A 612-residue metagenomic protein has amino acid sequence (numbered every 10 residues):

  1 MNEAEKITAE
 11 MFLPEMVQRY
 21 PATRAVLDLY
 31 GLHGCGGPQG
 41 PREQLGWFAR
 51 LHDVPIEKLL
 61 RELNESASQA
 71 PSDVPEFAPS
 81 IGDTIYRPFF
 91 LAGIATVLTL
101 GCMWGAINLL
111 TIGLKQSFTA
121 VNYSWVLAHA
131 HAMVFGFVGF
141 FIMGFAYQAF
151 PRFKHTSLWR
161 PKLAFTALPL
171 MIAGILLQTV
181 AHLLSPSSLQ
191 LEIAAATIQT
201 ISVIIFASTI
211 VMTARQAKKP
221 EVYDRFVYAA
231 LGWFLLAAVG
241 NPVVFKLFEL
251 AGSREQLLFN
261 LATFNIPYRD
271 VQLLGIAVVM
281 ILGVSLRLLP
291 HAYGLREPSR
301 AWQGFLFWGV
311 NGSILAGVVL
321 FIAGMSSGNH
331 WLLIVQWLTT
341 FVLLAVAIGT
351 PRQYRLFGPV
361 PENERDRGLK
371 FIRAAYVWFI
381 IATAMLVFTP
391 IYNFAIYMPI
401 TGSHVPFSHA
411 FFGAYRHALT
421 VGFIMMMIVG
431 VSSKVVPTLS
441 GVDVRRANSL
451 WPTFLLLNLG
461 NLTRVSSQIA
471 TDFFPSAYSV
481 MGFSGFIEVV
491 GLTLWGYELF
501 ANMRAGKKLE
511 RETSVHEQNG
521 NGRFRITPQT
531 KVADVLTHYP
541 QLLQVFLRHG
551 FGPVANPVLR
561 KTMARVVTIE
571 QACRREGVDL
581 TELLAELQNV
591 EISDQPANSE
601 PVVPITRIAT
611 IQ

Functional and structural regions predicted by a protein language model:
N2-L59, Q518-Q595: Compact, charge-rich alpha-helical regulatory domains located at protein termini
Q44-L45, S66-S68, F150, L289 (+3 more regions): Short secondary-structure boundary/hinge segments and terminal tails
W47, K162-P169, V603-A609: A helix-coil-helix interface module used to build multimeric assemblies and to scaffold catalytic/cofactor sites
A49-R50, N64, S68, M143 (+7 more regions): Generic short alpha-helical segment signal, independent of protein family or function, capturing local helix propensity
L60-S80, S593-T606: Cytosolic juxtamembrane regions of integral membrane proteins
A70-N519: Hydrophobic alpha-helical transmembrane segments of multi-pass integral membrane proteins
E510-N521, P596-Q612: A short, highly charged, low-complexity intrinsically disordered segment
